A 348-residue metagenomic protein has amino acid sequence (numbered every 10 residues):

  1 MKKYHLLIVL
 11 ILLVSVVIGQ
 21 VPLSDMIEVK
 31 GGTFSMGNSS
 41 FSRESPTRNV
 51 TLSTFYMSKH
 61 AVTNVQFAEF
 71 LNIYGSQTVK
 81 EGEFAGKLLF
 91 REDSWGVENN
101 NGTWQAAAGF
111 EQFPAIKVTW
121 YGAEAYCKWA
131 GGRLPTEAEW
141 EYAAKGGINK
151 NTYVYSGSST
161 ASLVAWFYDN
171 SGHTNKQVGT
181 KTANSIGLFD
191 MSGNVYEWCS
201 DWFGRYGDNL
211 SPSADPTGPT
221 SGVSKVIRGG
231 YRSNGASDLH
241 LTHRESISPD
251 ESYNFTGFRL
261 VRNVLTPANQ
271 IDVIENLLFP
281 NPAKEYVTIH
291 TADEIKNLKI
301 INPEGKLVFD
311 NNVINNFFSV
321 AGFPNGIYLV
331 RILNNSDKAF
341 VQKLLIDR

Functional and structural regions predicted by a protein language model:
K2-L88, W120-Y121, G146-N149, V164 (+1 more regions): Short, compositionally biased
M36-N38, T51-G157, D201-R205: Active-site microenvironments of metalloenzymes and redox enzymes
R43-R48, I148-N149, T174, M191-T266 (+1 more regions): Surface-exposed recognition segments
S53, N194, P324-I327: A glycine-anchored, Pro-Gly-centered beta-turn/N-cap motif
K59, K117, T180, V320-G322: Short, flexible loop/turn segments at beta-strand junctions in immunoglobulin-like and fibronectin type III
Y74, G147, G157, D190 (+3 more regions): Non-cytosolic beta-sheet module surface loops
G109-I116, L163-S192, G218-P219, E245: Short, well-ordered junction/capping motifs at the entry into regular secondary structure
I271-R348: C-terminal outer-membrane/trafficking sorting elements
